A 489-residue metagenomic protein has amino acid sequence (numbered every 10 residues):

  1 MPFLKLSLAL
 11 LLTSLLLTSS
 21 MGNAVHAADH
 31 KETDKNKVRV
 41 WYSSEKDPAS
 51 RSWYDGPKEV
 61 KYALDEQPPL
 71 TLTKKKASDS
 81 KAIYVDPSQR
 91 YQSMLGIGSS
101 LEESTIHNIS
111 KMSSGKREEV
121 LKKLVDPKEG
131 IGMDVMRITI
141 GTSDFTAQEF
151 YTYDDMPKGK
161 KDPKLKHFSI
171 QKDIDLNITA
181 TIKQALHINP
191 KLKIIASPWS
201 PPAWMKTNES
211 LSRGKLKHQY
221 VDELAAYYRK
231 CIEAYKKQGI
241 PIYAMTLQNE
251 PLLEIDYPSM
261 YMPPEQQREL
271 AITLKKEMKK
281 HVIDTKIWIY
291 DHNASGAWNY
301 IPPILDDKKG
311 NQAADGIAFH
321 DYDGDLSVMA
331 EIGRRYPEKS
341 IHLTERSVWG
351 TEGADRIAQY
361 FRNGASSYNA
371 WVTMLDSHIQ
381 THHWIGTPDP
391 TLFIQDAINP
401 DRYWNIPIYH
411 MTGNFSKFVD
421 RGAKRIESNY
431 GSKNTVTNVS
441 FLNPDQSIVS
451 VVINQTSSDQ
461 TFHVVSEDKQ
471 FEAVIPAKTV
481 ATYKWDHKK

Functional and structural regions predicted by a protein language model:
S7-S19: Bacterial N-terminal signal peptides
S19-D29: Sec-dependent signal peptide cleavage junction
S52-I242, R268, I272: N-terminal catalytic cores of secreted or lumenal carbohydrate-active enzymes
S99, G132, I194, M245 (+4 more regions): Conserved, mostly hydrophobic/aromatic
E223-K230, A234-A244, P251-T351: Active-site neighborhood of glycoside hydrolase catalytic domains
S340-M411, I426-Y430: Aromatic/acidic polysaccharide-binding cleft in carbohydrate-active enzymes
S428-E467, K478: Carbohydrate-binding surface patches
P476-K489: C-terminal beta-strand-rich structural cap/linker in extracellular carbohydrate-active enzymes
